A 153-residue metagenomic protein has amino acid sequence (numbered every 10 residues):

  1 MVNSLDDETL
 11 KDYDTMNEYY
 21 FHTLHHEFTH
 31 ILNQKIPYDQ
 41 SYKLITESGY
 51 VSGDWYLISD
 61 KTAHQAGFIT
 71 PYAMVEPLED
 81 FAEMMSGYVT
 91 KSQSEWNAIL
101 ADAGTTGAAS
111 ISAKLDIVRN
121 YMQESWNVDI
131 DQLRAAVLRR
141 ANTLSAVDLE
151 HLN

Functional and structural regions predicted by a protein language model:
M1-N153: Active-site-flanking segments in enzyme catalytic domains
